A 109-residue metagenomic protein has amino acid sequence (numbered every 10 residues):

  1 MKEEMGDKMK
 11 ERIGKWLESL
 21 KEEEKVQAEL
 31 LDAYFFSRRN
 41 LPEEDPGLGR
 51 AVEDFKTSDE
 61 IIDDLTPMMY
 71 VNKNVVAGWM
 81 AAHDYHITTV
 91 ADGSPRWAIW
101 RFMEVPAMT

Functional and structural regions predicted by a protein language model:
M1-M5, A107-T109: Short intrinsically disordered terminal tails
M5-D59, D64, G78-A82: Positively charged, polyanion-binding regions of nucleic-acid-associated proteins
I13, V76, S94-W97: Intrinsically disordered regions, especially transient/low-confidence alpha-helical propensity segments and coil-helix
P67-N72: Short, basic interhelical loop/turn and adjoining N-cap of the next helix at nucleic-acid- or acidic-partner-contacting
K73-D92: Major-groove DNA-recognition helix of helix-turn-helix-type DNA-binding domains
H86-T109: C-terminal engagement modules used by replication, chromatin/transcription, nuclear envelope/ESCRT, and ubiquitin
